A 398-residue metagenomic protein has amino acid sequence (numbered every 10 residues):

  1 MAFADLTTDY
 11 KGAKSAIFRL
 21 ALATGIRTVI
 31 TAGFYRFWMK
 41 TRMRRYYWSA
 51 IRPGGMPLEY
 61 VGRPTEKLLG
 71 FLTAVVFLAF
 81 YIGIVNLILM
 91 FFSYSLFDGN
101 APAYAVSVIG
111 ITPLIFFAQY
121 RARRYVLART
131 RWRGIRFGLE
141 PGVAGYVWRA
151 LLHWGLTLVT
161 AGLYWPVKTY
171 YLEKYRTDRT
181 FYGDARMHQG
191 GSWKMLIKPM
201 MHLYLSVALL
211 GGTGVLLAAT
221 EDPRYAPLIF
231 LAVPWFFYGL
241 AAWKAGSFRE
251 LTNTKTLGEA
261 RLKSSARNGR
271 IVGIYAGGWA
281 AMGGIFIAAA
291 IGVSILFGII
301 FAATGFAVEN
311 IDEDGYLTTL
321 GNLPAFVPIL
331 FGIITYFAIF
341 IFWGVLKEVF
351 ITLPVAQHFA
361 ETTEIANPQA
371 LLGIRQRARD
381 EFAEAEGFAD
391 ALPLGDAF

Functional and structural regions predicted by a protein language model:
A2-I17, A21-A185, M200: Transmembrane-helix bundle segments that line or gate the permeation/cavity pathway in multi-pass membrane proteins
V29, V108-P113, L158, G162 (+4 more regions): Residue-level hotspots within the lipid-embedded alpha helices of multi-pass solute transporters
W38-Y46, F117-R131, Y164-D178, A219 (+5 more regions): Juxtamembrane/interface segments at transmembrane-helix termini
Y47-V61, L127-A144, K174-L196, F248-V272 (+2 more regions): Juxtamembrane inter-helical linkers in multi-pass membrane proteins
F77-F91, L158-L172, Y204-T220, W279-A302 (+1 more regions): Alpha-helical transmembrane segments and their membrane-interface junctions in multi-pass membrane proteins
I82-I111, L210-F237, A289-G344: Membrane-helix interface segments in multi-pass membrane proteins
D98, L139-P141, G145-W154, L158-R270 (+2 more regions): Long, contiguous internal "core" modules enriched in hydrophobic/ aromatic residues
E250-F286, F297, F306, L317-F326 (+3 more regions): Cytosolic/matrix-facing juxtamembrane and C-terminal tails of multi-pass cellular membrane proteins
